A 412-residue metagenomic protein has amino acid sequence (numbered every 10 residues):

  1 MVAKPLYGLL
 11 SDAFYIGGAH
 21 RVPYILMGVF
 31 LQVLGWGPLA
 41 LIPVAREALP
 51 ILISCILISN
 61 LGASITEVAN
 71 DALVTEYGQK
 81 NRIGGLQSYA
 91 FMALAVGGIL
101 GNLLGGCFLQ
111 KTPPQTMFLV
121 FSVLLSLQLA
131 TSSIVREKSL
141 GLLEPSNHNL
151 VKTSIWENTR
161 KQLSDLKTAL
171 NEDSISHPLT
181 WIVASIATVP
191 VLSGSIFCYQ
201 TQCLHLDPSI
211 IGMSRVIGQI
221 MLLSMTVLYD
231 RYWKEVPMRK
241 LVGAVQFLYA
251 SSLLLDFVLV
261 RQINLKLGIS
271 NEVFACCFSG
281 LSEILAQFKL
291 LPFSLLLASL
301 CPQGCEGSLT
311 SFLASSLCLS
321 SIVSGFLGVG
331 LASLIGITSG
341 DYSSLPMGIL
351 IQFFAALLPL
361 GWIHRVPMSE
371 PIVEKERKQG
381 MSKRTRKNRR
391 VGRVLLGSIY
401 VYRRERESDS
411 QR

Functional and structural regions predicted by a protein language model:
M1-P5, R82-L109, G218, A314-V329: Glycine-rich segments within core transmembrane alpha-helices of 12-TM secondary carriers
V2-A19, L109-Q110, S224-A244, V260-I263 (+1 more regions): Helix-to-loop junctions at the C-terminal end of transmembrane segments in multipass secondary transporters
G18-P23, C107-L125, G330-A355: A membrane-interface helix-boundary motif in multi-pass transporters
L26-E47, F247-G268: C-terminal ends and interior cores of transmembrane alpha-helices in multi-pass membrane transporters/permeases
F30, L34, A40-I53, I65-T66 (+5 more regions): Intracellular loop-helix junctions on the cytosolic face of multi-pass helical membrane proteins
G35-T66, K266-P292, L296: Hydrophobic core of transmembrane alpha-helices in multi-pass small-molecule transporters, especially MFS/SLC-type
A63-Q79, A286-S308: Intracellular juxtamembrane helix-capping segments at the cytosolic ends of symmetry-related transmembrane helices
G78-A90, P208-S209, V273, Q303-S316 (+1 more regions): Loop-to-transmembrane helix entry/capping segments in MFS-fold secondary transporters and related SLC/MFSD carriers
